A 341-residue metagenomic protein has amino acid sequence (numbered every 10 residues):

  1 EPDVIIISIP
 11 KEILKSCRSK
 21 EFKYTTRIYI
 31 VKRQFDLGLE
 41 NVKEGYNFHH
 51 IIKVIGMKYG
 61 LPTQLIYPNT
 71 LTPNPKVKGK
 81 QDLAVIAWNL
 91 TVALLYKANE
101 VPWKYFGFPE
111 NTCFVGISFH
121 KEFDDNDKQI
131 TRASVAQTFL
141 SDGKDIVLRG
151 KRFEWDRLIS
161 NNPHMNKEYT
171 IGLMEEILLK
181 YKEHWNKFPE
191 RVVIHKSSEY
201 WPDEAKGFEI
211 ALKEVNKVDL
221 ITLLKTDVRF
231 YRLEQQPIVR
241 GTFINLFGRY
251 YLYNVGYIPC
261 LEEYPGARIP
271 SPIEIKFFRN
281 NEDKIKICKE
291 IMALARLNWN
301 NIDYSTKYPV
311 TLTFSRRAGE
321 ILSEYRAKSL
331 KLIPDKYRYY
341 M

Functional and structural regions predicted by a protein language model:
P2-M341: Long, contiguous domain-sized segments
